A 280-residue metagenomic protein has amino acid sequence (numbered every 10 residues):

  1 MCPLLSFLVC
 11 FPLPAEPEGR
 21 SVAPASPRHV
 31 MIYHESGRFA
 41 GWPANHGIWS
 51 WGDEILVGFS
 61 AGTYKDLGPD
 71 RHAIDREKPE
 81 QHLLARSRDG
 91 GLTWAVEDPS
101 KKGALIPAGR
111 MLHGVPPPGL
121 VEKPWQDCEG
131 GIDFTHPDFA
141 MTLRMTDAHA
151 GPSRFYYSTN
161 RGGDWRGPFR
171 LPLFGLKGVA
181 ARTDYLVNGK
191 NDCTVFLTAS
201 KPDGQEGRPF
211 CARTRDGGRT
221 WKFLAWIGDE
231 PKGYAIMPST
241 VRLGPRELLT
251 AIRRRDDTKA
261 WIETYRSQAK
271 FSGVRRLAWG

Functional and structural regions predicted by a protein language model:
M1-C10: Bacterial N-terminal signal peptides
E16-G280: Asp-box/BNR beta-propeller blade signature and adjacent active/binding-site loops in extracellular glycan-interacting
